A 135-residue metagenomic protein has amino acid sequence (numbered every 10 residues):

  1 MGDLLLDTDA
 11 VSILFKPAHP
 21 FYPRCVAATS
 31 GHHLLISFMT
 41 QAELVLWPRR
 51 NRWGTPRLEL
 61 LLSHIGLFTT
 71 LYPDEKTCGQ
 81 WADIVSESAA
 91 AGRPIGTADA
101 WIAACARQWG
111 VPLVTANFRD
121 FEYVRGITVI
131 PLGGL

Functional and structural regions predicted by a protein language model:
M1-D3, A103-L135: Acidic, PIN/NYN-like endoribonuclease modules and their adjacent C-terminal/linker elements
M1-I36, L46-S63, L135: Short, well-structured N-terminal submotif of metal-dependent ribonuclease cores
G2, T69-V114: Active-site neighborhoods of divalent-metal-dependent phosphate/nucleic-acid chemistry enzymes
D7-T8, L44, W81, A106 (+1 more regions): Generic structural signal for small/hydrophobic residues in well-ordered secondary structure, especially within
A10-V11, T40, T77, I102 (+1 more regions): Alpha-helix capping/helix-boundary segments
V11-S12, A42-V45, E122, I130: Nucleotide phosphate-binding site architecture
Y22, Q41, G54, L58-L61 (+2 more regions): A general structural signal for well-ordered alpha-helical segments in protein cores
